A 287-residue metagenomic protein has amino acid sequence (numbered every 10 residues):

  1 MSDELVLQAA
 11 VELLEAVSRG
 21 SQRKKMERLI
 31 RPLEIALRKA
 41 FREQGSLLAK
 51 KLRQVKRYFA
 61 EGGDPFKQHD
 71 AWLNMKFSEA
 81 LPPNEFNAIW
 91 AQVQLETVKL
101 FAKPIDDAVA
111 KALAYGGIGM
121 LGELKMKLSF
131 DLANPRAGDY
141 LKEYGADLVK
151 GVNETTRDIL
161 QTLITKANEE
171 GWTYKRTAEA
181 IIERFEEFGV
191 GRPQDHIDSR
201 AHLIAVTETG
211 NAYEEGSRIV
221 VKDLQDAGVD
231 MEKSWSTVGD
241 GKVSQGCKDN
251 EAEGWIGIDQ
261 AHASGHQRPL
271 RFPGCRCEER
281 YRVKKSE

Functional and structural regions predicted by a protein language model:
M1-G191, K284-E287: N-terminal leader/targeting and assembly helices and adjacent pre-domain segments
Q194-E287: Acidic, glycine-rich two-metal-ion catalytic cores of nucleic acid-processing enzymes
